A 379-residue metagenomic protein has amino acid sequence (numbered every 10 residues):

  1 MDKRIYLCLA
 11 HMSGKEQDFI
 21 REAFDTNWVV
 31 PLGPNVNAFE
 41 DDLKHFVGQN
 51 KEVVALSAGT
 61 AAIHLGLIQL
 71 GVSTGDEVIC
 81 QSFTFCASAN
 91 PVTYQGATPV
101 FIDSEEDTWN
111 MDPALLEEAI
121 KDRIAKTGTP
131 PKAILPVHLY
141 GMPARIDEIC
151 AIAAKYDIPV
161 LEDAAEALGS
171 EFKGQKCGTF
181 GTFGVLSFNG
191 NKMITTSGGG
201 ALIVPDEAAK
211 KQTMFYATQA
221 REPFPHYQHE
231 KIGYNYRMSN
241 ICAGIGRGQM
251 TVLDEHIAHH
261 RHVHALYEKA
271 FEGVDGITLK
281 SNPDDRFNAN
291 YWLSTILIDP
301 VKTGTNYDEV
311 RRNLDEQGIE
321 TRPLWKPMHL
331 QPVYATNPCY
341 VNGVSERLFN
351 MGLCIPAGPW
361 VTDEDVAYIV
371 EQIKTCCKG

Functional and structural regions predicted by a protein language model:
M1-V30, P356: N-terminal "arm"/small-domain region of PLP-dependent enzymes with the aminotransferase-like
L32-E77, P91-T93, F101-D103, K126 (+1 more regions): Phosphate-binding glycine-rich loop
P34-D41, N50-K51, A114-E118, K126-T129 (+6 more regions): PLP-dependent aminotransferase class I/II
F83, S104-E106, L139, K326: Active-site loop/turn elements of alpha/beta-hydrolase fold enzymes, especially the short glycine-/histidine-rich
T84-A89: Conserved coil-to-alpha-helix start sites within the AMP-binding
G96: Structured binding elements
D107-T196, A201-I203: Active-site phosphate-binding strand-loop segment of PLP-dependent enzymes
